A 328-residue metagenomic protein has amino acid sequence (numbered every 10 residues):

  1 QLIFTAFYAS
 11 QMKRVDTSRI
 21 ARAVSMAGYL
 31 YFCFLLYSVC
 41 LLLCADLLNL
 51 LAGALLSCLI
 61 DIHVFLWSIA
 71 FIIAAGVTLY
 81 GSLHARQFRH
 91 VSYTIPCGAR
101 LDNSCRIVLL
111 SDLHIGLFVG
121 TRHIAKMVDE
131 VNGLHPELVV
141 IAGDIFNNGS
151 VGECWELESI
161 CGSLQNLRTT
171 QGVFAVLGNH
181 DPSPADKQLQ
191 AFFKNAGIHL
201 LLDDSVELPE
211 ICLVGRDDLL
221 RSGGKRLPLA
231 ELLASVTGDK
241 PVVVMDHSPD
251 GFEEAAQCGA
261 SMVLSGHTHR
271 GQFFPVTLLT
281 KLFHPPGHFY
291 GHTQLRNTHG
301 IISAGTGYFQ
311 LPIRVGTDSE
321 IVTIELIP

Functional and structural regions predicted by a protein language model:
Q1-R86: Non-catalytic terminal accessory segments
R22-Y29, I95, K126-D129: Short amphipathic alpha-helical coupling elements at transmembrane boundaries
S82-N103: N-terminal pre-catalytic segment of deacetylase/amide-hydrolase enzymes
P96-P328: Soluble catalytic domains of enzymes that build or remodel membrane lipids, polysaccharides, and related
